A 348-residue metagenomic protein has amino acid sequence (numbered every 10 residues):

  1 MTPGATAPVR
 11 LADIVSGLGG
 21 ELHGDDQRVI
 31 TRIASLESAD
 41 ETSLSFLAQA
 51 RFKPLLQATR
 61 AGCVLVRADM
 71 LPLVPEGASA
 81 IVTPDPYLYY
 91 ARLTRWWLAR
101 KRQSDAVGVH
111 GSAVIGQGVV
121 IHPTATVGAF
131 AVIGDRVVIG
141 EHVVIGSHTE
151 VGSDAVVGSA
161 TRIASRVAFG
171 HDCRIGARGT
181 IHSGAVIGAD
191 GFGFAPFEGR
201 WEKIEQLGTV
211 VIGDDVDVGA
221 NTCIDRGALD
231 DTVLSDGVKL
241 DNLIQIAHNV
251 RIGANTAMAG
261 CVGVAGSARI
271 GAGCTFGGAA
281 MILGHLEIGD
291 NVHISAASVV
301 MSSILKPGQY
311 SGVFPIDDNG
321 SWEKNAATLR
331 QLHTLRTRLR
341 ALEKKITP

Functional and structural regions predicted by a protein language model:
M1-S112, C173, R178, G184-A185 (+3 more regions): Terminal amphipathic alpha-helical/low-complexity segments used for targeting or macromolecular assembly
F46, G108-D318: Structural signal for interior beta-strand "rungs" in well-ordered beta-sheet cores of soluble enzyme domains
